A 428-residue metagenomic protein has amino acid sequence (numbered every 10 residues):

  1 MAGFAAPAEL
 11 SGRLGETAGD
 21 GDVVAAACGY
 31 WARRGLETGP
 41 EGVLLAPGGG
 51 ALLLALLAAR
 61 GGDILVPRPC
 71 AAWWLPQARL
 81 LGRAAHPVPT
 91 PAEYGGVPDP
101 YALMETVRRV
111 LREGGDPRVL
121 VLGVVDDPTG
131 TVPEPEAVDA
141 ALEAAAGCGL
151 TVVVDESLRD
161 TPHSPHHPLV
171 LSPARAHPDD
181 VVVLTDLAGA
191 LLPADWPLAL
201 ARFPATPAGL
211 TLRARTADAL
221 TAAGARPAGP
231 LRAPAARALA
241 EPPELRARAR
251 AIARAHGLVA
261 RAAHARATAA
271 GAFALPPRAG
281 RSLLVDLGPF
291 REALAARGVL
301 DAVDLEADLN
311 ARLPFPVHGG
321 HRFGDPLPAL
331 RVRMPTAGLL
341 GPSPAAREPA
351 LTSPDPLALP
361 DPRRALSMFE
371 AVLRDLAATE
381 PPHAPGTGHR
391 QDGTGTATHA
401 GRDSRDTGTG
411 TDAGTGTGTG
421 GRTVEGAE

Functional and structural regions predicted by a protein language model:
L10-A144, D160-R175, A358-R363: Conserved core of the PLP fold type I
G39-E41, P230-R232, P276-S282: Short Gly/Ser/Thr- and Asp/Glu-enriched loop/turn motifs at secondary-structure junctions
L81, G147-C148, H177, A270: Helix C-cap/helix->beta junction micro-motif
E93-P98, G130-V132, P162-P168, T211 (+3 more regions): Short, flexible/disordered intra-domain loops and linkers
D180-A251, A267: Conserved core segment of the aminotransferase class I/II
R250-H264, F273-A293: Conserved glycine-rich beta-strand-loop-beta hairpin in the small C-terminal domain of fold type I
D308-V317, F323-G395, H399-D406, G416-E428: PLP-dependent enzyme catalytic core of the Aspartate aminotransferase-like
